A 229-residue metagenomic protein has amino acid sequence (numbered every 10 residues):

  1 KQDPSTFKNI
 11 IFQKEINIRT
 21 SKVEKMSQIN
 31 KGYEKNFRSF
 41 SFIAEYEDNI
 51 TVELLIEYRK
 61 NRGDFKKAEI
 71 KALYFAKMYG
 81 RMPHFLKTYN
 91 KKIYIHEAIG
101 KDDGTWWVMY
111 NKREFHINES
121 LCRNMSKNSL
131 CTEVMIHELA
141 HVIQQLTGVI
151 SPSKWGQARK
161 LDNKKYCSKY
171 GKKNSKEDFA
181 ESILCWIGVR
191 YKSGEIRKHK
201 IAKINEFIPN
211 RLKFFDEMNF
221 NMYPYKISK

Functional and structural regions predicted by a protein language model:
D3-H116: Auxiliary, metal-adjacent structural segments of Zn-dependent hydrolase domains
K71, M78, C131-M135, K176-F179 (+2 more regions): Stable alpha-helical elements in mature extracytoplasmic
Y79-L86, E138-L139, I143-T147, I187-Y191 (+1 more regions): Sec/Tat-exported extracytoplasmic proteins
Y94, E114-N118, Q144, D178-W186: Structural recognition of the beta-strand scaffold that forms the well-ordered cores of secreted hydrolase catalytic
M109-N111, I143-R159: A structural motif
H116-M135: Short pre-active-site segment immediately N-terminal to the catalytic Zn-binding motif
L130-V149, A180: Active-site recognition of the HExxH zinc-binding catalytic motif
A158-K229: Metalloprotease/metallohydrolase-associated module, dominated by Zn2+-dependent proteases
